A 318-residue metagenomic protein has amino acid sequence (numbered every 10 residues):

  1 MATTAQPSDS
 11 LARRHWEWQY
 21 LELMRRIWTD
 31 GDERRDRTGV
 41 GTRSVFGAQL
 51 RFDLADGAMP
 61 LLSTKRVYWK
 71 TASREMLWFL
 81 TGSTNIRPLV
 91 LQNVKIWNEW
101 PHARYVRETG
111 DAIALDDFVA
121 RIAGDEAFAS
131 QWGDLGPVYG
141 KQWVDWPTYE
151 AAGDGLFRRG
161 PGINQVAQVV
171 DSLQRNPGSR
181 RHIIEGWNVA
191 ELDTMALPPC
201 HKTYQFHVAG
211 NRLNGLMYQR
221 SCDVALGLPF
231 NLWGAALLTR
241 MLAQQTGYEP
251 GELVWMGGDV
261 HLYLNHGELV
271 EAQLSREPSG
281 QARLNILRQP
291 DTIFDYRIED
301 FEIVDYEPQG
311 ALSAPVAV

Functional and structural regions predicted by a protein language model:
A2-V318: Terminal, non-catalytic protein-protein interaction segments that mediate quaternary/complex assembly
